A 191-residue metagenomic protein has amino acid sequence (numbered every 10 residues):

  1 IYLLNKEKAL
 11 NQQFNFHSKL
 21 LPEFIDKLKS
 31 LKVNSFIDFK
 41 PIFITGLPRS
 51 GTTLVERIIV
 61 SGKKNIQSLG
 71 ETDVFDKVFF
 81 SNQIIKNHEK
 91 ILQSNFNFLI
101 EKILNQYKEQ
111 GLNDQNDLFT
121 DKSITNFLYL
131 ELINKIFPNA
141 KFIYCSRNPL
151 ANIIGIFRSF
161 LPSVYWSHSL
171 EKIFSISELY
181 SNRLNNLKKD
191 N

Functional and structural regions predicted by a protein language model:
I1-N113: Alpha-helical solenoid repeat scaffolds of the TPR/TPR-like class and their adjacent stem/linker regions that mediate
L69, V74-Q93, N113-N191: PAPS-dependent sulfotransferase catalytic domain
